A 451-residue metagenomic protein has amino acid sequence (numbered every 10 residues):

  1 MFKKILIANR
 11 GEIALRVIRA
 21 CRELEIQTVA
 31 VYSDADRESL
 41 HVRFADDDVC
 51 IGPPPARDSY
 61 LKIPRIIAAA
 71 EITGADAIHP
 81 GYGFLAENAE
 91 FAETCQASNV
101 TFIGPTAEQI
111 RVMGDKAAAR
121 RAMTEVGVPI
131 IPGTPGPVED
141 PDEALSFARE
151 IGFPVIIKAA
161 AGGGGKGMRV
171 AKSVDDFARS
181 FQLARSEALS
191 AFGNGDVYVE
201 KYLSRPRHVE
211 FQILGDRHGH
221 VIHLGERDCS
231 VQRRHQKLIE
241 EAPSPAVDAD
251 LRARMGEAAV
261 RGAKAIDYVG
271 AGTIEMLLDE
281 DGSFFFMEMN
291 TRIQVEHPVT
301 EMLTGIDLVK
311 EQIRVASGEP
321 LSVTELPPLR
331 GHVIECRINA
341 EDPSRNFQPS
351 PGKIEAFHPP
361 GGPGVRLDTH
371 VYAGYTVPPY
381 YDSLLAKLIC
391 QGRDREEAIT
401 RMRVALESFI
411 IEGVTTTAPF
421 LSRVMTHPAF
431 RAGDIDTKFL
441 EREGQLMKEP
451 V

Functional and structural regions predicted by a protein language model:
M1-V126, V138-S146, E397: ATP-binding N-terminal substructure of ATP-dependent carboxylate-amine bond-forming enzymes
I7-I26, D48-C50, E71-T73, A89 (+6 more regions): ATP-dependent carboxylate activation and anion-phosphoryl transfer catalytic cores that bind Mg-ATP to form
D115-A118, D140, V155, A259 (+1 more regions): Generic signature of intrinsically disordered, low-complexity, basic-rich segments and short cationic peptides
G133-T134: Conserved beta3 strand of the protein kinase N-lobe
F147-I156: Acidic/histidine-enriched active-site and ligand-binding environments that engage anionic O-linkages
